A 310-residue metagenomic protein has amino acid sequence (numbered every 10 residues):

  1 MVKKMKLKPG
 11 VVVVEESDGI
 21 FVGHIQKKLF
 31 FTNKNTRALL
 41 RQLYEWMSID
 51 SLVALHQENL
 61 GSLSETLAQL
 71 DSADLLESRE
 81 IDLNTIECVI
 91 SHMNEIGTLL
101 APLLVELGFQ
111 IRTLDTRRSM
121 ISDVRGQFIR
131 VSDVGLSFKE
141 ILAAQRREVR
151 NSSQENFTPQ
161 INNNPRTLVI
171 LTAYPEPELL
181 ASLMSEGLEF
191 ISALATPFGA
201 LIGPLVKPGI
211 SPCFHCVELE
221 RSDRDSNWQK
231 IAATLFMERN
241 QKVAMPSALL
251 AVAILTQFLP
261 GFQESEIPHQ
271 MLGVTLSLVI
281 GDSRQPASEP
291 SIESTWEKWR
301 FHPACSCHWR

Functional and structural regions predicted by a protein language model:
V2-R310: Adenine nucleotide-associated cytosolic modules
